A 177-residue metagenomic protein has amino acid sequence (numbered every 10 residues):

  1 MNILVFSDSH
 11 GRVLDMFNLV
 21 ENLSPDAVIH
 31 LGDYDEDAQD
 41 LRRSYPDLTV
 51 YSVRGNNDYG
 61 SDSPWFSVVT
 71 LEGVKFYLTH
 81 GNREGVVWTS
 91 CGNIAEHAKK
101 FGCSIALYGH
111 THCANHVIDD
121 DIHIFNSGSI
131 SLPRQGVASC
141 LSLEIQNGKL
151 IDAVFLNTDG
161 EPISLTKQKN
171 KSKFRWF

Functional and structural regions predicted by a protein language model:
M1-I3, V68-Y77, I118-I124, L143-D152: Beta-strand-turn-beta hairpins that frame and shape the catalytic cleft of phosphate-ester-processing enzymes
M1-L48, D58-G60, P64-W65, V137-S139 (+1 more regions): N-terminal active-site segment of His-dependent metallophosphoesterases
V5-S7, A27-D33, Y51-N56, L78-H80 (+2 more regions): Active-site neighborhood of phospho(di)ester-bond hydrolases with catalytic His/Asp-centered motifs
S9, N56, N82-E84, I130 (+2 more regions): Short, solvent-exposed coil/turn elements at secondary-structure transition points
G11, D15, E36, Y59 (+4 more regions): Short, electropositive, low-hydrophobicity segments enriched in small/polar residues
D15, K99-F101, F125-F177: Binuclear metal-dependent phosphoesterase catalytic core
L23, A27, A38-D40, G60-I118 (+2 more regions): His/acidic metal-ligating clusters that form di-metal
D40-S52, H116-L132: Short acidic, glycine/proline-enriched helix-loop-strand junctions
